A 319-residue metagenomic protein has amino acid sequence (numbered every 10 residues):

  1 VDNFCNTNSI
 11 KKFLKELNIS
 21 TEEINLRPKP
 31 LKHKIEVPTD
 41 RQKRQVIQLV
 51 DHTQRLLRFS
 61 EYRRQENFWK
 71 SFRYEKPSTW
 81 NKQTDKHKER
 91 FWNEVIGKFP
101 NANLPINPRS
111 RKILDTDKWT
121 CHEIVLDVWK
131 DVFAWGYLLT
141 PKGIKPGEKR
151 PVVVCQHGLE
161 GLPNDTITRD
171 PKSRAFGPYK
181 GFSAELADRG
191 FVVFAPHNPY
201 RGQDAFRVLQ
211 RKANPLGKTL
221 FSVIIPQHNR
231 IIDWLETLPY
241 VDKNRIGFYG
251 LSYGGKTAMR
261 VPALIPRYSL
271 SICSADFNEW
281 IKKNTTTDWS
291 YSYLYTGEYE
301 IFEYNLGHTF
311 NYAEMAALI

Functional and structural regions predicted by a protein language model:
V1-A134, P141-E148, Y312-M315: Alpha/beta-hydrolase-fold serine-hydrolase catalytic core, especially in secreted/extracellular enzymes
D2-C5, E160-N164, R201-A205, G255-A258 (+2 more regions): Flexible loop/turn segments at secondary-structure boundaries
K145-T237, K282-W289: Cap/lid segment of the alpha/beta-hydrolase catalytic domain
H157, H197, Y249, S274-A275: Alpha/beta-hydrolase-fold catalytic nucleophile elbow
V223, L270-A316: Mobile cap/lid helix-loop segments that gate and shape the active-site cleft of serine hydrolases
Y240-S252: Alpha/beta-hydrolase fold nucleophile elbow
G250-P262: Glycine-rich nucleophile elbow surrounding the catalytic serine of serine-hydrolase chemistry
A263-S269: Conserved hydrolase catalytic core segment
